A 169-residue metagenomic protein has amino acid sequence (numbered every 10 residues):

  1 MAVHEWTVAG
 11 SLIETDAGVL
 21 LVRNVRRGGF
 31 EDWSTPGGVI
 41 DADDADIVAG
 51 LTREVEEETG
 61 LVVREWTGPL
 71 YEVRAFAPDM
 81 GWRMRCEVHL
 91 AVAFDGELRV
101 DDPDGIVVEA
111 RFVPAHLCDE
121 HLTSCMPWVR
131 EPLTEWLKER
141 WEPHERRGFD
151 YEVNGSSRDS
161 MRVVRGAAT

Functional and structural regions predicted by a protein language model:
M1-L20, V39-D41, Y71-E72: Conserved N-terminal beta-strand and adjoining loop/helix that marks the start of the Nudix/MutT-like hydrolase domain
A2-H4, G18, N24-R26, R53-E57 (+1 more regions): Recognition helices and adjacent regulatory flanks at domain boundaries
V3-W6, E14, G28, G81-M84 (+1 more regions): A generic fold-level signal
T7-A9, A17, M84-E87, V108 (+1 more regions): Change "...and in nucleic-acid phosphodiester-cleaving endonucleases..." to "...and in nucleic-acid processing enzymes
I13-D16, N24, A91-A93: Active-site beta-strand termini and strand-to-loop segments that position acidic
G28-W33, D104-T169: Nudix hydrolase/Nudix homology domain
S34-T35, A77: A short gly/proline-enriched turn/hairpin at secondary-structure junctions
I40-E65, R74-W128, R165-A168: Unchanged
